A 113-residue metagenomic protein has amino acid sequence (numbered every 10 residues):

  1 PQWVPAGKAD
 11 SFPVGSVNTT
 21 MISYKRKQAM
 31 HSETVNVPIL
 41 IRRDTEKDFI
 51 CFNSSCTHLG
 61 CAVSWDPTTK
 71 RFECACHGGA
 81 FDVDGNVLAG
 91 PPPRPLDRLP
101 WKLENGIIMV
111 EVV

Functional and structural regions predicted by a protein language model:
P1-T57, C61-D66, P95-V113: N-terminal pre-ligand scaffold of iron-sulfur
N53-L59, E73-D82, A89, P95: Soluble extracytoplasmic domains of inner/organellar membrane proteins
S64-P67, D82-G85: Short Cys/His-rich "knuckle" micro-motifs
P67-T69, G90: Short linker/helix segments within small regulatory modules
